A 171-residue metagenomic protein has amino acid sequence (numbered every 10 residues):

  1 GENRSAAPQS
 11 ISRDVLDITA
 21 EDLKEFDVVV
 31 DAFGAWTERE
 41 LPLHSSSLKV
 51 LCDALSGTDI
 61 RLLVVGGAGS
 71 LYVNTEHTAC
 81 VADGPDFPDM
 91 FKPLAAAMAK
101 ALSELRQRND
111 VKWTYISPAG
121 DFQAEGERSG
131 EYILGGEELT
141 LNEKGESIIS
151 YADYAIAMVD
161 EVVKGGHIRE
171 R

Functional and structural regions predicted by a protein language model:
G1-E2, G120: Short, polar loop motifs at secondary-structure junctions
E2-T58: NAD(P)H-binding glycine-rich loop region in Rossmannoid oxidoreductase-like domains and their noncatalytic homologs
D31, L63-V65: Short beta-strand segments at enzyme active-site cores
A35, G67-S70: Gly/Ser/Thr-rich helix-start
E40, T58-L62, G69-R171: Oxidoreductase cofactor-interface core, primarily capturing Rossmann-like NAD(P)-dependent enzymes
